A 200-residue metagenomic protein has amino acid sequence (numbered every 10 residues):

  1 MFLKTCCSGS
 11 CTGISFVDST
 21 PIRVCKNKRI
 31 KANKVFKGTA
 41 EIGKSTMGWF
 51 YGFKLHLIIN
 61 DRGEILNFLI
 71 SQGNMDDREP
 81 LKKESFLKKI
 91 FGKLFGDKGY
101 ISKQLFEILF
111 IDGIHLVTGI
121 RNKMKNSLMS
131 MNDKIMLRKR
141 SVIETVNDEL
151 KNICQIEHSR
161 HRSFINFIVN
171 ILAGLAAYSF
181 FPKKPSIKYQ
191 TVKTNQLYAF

Functional and structural regions predicted by a protein language model:
M1-F200: Short alpha-helical elements
